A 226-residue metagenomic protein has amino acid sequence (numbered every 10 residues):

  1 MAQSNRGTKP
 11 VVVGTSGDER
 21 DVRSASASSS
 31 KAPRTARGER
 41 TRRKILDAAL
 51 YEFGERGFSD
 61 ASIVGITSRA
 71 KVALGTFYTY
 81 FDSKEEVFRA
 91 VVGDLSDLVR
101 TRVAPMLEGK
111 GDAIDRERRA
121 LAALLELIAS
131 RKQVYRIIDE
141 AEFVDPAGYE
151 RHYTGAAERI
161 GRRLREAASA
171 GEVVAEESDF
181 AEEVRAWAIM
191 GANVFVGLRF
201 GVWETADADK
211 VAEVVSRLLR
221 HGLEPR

Functional and structural regions predicted by a protein language model:
M1-S30, E126, S130, E158 (+2 more regions): C-terminal peripheral helix-coil segments that are non-catalytic and often amphipathic
R37, T41-A49, I66, V87 (+4 more regions): Generic hydrophobic, amphipathic alpha-helix propensity
K44, E52-E86, A90: Helix-turn-helix
E55-S59, K110, R131, A170: Short coil/turn segments at alpha/beta junctions that flank glycine-rich nucleotide-binding fingerprints
F81, E140-V144: Short helix-capping/turn signature of helix-turn-helix
A90, A104-S130, R185, I189 (+1 more regions): Hydrophobic alpha-helical connector segments
D97-R100, L127, P146-E172, E182-W187 (+1 more regions): Amphipathic alpha-helical packing segments from all-alpha helical-bundle domains
Y135-D139, A147, V173-E177: Short, hydrophobic secondary-structure boundary micro-motifs
